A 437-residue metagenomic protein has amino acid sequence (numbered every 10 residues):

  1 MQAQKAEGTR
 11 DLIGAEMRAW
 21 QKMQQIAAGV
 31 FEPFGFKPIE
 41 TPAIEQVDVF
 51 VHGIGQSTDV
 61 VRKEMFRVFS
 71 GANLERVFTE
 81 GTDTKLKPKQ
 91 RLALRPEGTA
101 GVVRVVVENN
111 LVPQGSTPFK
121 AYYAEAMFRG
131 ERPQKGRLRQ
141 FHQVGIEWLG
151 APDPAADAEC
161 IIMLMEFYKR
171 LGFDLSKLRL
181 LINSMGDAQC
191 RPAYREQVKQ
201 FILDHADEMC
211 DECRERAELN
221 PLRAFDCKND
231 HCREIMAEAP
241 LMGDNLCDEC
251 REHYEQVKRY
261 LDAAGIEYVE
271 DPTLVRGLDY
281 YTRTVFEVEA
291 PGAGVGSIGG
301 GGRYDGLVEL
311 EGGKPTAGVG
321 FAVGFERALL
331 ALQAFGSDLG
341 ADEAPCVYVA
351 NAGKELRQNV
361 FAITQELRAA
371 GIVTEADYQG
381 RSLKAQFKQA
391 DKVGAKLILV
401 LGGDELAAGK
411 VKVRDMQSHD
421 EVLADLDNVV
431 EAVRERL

Functional and structural regions predicted by a protein language model:
M1-L437: TRNA-recognition modules of translation machinery and tRNA-sensing kinases, especially anticodon-binding
